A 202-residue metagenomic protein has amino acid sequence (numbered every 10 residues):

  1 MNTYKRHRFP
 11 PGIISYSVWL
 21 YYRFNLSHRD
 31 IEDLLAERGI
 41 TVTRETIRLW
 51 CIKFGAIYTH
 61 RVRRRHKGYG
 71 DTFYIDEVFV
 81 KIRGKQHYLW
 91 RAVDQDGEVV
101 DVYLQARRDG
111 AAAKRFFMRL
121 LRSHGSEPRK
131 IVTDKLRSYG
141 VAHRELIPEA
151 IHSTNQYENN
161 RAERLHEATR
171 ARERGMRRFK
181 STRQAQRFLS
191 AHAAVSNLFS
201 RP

Functional and structural regions predicted by a protein language model:
M1-P202: Residue-level recognition of single "structural anchor" positions that define or cap local secondary structure
